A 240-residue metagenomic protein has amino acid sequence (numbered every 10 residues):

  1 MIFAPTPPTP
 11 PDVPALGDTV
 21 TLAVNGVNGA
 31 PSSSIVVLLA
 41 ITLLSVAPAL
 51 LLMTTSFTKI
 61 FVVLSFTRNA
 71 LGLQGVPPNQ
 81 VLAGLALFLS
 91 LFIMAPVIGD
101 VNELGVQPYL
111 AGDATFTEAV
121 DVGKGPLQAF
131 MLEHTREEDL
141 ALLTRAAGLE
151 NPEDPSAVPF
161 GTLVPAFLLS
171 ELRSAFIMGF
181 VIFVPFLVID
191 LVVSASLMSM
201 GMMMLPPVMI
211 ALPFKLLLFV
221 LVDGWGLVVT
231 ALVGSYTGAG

Functional and structural regions predicted by a protein language model:
I2-G240: Hydrophobic alpha-helical segments and their helix-loop boundaries in membrane and membrane-proximal proteins
